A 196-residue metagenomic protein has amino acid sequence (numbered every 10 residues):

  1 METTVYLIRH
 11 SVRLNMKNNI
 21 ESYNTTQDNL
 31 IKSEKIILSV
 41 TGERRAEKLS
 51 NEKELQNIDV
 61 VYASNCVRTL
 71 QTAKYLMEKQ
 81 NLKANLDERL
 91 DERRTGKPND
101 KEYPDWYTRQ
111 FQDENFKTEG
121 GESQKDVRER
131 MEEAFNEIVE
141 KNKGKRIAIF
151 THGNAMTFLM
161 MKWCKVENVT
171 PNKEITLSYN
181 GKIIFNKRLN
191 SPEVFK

Functional and structural regions predicted by a protein language model:
M1-T4, E52, N85-L86, E92-P104 (+2 more regions): Acidic, low-complexity terminal tails and accessory targeting/binding regions of phosphate-metabolizing enzymes
E2-L82: Active-site-proximal alpha-helix that buttresses catalytic centers in soluble enzyme cores
H10-S11, A63-V67, R89, R146-N154: Short, well-ordered beta-to-alpha junction loops that form the rim of enzyme active sites and present histidine/acidic
L14-N18, S22, Q27-I37, M77-E133 (+2 more regions): Phosphate-handling substructures
N15-M16, T157-L159: Short active-site-adjacent structural elements
V60-S64, L86, E114-K117, R146: Charge-dense, low-complexity polyampholytic segments
Y75, F158-K162: Active-site signature of alpha/beta-hydrolase-fold catalytic machinery across serine- and Asp/Cys-nucleophile hydrolases
V127-K141, K145-G153, L159: GST-like fold's C-terminal all-alpha helical module
